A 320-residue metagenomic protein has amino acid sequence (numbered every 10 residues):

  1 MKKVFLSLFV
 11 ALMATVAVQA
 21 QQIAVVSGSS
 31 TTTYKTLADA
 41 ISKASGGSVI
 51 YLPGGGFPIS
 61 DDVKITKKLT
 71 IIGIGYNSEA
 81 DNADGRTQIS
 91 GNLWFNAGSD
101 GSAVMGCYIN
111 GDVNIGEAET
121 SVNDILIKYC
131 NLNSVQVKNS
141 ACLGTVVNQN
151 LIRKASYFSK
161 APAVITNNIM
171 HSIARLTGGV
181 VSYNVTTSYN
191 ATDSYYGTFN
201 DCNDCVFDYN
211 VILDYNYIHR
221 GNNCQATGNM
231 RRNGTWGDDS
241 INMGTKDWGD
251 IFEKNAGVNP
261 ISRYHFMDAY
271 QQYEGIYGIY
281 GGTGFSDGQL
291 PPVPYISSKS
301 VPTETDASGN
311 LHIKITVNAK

Functional and structural regions predicted by a protein language model:
M1-Q22: Bacterial Sec-dependent N-terminal signal peptides
G28-Y34, G46-T70, I74-A80, D84: N-terminal extracellular ligand-recognition/capping segment immediately after the signal peptide
Y51, P58, K64, T70-I72 (+8 more regions): Extracellular beta-strand solenoid repeats
K68-E117, V135: Right-handed parallel beta-helix/beta-spiral solenoid domain characteristic of secreted/periplasmic
V113-E119, L132-N259: Predominantly extracellular beta-rich ligand-binding scaffolds that present long acidic/polar faces for carbohydrate
W236-V293: C-terminal accessory segments
T283-K320: Surface beta-strand/loop "capping" patches
